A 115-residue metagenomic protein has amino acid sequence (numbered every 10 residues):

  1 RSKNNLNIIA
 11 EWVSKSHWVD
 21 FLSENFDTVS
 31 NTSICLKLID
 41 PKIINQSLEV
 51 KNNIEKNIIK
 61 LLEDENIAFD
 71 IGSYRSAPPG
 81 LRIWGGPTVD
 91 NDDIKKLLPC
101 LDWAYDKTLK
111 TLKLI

Functional and structural regions predicted by a protein language model:
R1-N7: Structural signature of PLP-dependent enzymes
N7, D20-L61: Conserved PLP-binding catalytic core of the aspartate aminotransferase-like
I8, W12-S16, N57-I67, C100-T108: Generic non-transmembrane alpha-helical segments
K15-L22, L109-I115: Surface-exposed helix-capping loop/turn segments at secondary-structure junctions
V19-S23, I67-G72: A short linear hydrophobic-aromatic micro-motif
V29-S33, D64-N66, P78-G80: Active-site lining segments that contact anionic ligands and/or coordinate catalytic metals
R75-I115: PLP-dependent enzyme catalytic core of the Aspartate aminotransferase-like
